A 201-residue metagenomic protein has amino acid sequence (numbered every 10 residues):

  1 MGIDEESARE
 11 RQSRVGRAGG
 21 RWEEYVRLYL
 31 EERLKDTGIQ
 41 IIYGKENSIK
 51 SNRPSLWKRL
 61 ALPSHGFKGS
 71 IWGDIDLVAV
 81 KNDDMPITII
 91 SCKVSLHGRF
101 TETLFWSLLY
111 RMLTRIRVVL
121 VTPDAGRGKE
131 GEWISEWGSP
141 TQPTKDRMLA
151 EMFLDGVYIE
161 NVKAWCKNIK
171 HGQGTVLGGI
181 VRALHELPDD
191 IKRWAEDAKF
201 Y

Functional and structural regions predicted by a protein language model:
M1-I42: Interdomain/boundary linker segments immediately adjacent to catalytic/signaling cores
D36, I116, T122-Y201: C-terminal tail/extension regions appended to the core domain(s) of diverse proteins
G44-V78: Active-site metal-binding core of divalent-cation-utilizing nuclease and nuclease-like domains
L77-A79, I87-C92, T103: Conserved catalytic cores of phosphodiester-cleaving nucleases, focusing on short active-site segments
I90-S95, V121-D124: Short His-Asn-centered micro-motif
K93-W106, K129-G131: Active-site-adjacent loop/helix micro-motif of nuclease/hydrolase catalytic cores
F105-L109, E136-G138: Short, solvent-exposed amphipathic alpha-helical segments in soluble enzyme and RNA/protein-processing domains
L109-I116: Arginine/glycine-rich "motif VI" loop of SF2 helicases in the C-terminal RecA-like domain
